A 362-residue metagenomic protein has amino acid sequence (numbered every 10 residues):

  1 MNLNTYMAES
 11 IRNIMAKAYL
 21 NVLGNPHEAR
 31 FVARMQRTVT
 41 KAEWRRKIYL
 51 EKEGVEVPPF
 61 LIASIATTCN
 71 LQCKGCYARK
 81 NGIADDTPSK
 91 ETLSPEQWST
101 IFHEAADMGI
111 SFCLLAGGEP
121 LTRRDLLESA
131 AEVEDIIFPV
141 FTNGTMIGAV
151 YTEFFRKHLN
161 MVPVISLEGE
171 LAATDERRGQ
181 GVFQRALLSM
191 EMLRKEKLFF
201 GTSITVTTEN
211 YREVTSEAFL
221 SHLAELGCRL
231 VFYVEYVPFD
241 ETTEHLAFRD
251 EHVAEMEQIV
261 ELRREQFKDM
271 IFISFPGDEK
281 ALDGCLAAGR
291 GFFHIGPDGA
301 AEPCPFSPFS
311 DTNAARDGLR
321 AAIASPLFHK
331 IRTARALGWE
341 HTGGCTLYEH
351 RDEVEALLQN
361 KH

Functional and structural regions predicted by a protein language model:
L3-E153: Conserved alpha-helical substructure of the radical SAM core
C69, C73-C76, C285, G299 (+2 more regions): Short cysteine clusters
I83-P88, L171-R177, F239-E244: A short acidic, helix-capping loop that chelates divalent metal ions and anchors anionic groups
P95-L115, L121-V234: Radical SAM/AdoMet-radical enzyme domain recognition
R123-D125, S129-I137, F200-N210, F239-F272: Short acidic, glycine/proline-enriched helix-loop-strand junctions
E209-Y211, L230-E251, S274-C285, S310-D311: Flexible glycine/acidic-rich beta-alpha junction loops that bind and position SAM and/or redox cofactors in anaerobic
E251-A281, A300, P305-Q359: C-terminal accessory region of radical SAM enzymes
L286-R290: Short, small/polar residue-rich loop motifs at catalytic or cofactor-binding pockets
